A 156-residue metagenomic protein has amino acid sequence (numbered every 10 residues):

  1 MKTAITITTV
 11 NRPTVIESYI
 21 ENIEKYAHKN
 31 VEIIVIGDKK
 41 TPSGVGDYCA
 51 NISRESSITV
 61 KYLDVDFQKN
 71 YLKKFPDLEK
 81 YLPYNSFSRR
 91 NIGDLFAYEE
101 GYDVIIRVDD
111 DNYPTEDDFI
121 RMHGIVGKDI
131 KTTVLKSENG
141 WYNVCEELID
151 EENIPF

Functional and structural regions predicted by a protein language model:
M1-V35: N-proximal low-complexity "stem/linker" segments adjacent to membrane-targeting elements
V10-R12, T41, D111-Y113: Short, solvent-exposed loop/turn segments at secondary-structure junctions
S18-E21, K25, N51, K73 (+2 more regions): Polar/charged alpha-helical tracts
I36-K40: Acidic ATP/Mg2+-coordinating residue in the GHKL
P42-E100, D117-D129: Active-site-proximal specificity loops/subdomain of glycosyltransferases
I105: Short aromatic/hydrophobic "clamp" motif used to bind/position activated sugar donors
V108: Catalytic metal- and UDP-sugar-binding loop of GT-A-like glycosyltransferases, i.e., residues flanking the conserved
Y113-F156: Conserved donor-nucleotide/metal-binding helix-loop-beta segment in metal-dependent transferases, i.e., the alpha-helix
